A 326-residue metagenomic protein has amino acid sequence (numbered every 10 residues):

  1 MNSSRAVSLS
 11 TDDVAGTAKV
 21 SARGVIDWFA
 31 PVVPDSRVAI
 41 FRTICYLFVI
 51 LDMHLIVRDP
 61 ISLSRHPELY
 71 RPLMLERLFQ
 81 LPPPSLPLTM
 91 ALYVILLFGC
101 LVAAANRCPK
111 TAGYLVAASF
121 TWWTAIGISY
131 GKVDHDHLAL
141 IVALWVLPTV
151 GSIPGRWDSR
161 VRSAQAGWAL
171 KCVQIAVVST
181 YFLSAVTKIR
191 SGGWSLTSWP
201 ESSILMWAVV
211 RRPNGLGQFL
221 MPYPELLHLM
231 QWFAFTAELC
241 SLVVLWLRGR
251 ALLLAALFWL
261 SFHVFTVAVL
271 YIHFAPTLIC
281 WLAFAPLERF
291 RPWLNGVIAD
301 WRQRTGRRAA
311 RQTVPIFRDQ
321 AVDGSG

Functional and structural regions predicted by a protein language model:
N2-G326: Alpha-helical membrane-anchoring segments
